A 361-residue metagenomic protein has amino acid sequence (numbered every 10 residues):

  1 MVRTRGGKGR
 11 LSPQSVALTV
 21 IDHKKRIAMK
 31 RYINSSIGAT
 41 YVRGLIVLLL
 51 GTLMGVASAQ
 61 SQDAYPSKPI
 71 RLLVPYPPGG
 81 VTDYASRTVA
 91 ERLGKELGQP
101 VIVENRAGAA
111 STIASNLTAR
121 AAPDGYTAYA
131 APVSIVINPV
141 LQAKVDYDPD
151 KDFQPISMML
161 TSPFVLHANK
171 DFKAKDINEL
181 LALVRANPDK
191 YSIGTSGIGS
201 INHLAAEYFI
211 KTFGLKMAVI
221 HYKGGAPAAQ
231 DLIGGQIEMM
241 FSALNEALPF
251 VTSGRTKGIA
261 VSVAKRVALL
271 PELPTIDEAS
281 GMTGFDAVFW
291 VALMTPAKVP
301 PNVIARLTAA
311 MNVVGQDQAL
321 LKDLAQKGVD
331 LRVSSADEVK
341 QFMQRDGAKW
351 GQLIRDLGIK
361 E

Functional and structural regions predicted by a protein language model:
K8-R10, Q14-A28: Short, Lys/Arg-enriched N-terminal segments with co-localized hydrophobic residues within the first ~10-30 amino acids
P13, L48, A57-A59, Y65: Cleavable N-terminal signal peptides
A17, R26, S67-P69, K211 (+4 more regions): An extracytoplasmic/periplasmic, membrane-proximal ligand-sensing/linker region
K30-I46: Bacterial N-terminal signal peptides that target proteins for export
R43-G55: Bacterial N-terminal signal peptides
Q60-K151, K190, I198, G214-A243 (+3 more regions): N-terminal (or domain-start) structured segment
R120-G125, V140-P227, I276-E278, W290-D323: Hinge/capping helix and adjacent helix->loop/strand transition within the periplasmic-binding protein
I135-K144, Y208-T212, M239-L273, L321: A ligand-binding cleft/hinge motif common to bilobed small-molecule-binding domains
